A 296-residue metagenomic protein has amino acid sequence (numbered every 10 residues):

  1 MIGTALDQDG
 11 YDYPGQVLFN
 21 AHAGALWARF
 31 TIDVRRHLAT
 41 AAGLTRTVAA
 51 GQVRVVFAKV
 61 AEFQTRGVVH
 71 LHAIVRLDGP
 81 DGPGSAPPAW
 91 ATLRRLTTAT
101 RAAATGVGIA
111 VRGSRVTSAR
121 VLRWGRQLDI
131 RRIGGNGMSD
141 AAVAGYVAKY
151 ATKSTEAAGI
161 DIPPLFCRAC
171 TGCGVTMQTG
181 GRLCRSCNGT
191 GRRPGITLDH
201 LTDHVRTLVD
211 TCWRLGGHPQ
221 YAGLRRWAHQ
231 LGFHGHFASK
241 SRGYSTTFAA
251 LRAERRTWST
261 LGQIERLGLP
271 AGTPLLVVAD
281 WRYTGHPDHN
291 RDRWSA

Functional and structural regions predicted by a protein language model:
M1-T65: Signature for HUH/AEP ssDNA processing cores
A21-A25, R29, A91, R95 (+2 more regions): Generic recognition of stable, solvent-exposed alpha-helical segments in well-folded globular domains
D33-V53, I109-G125, D161-C167: Short glycine-rich, low-complexity/disordered patches
R36, A58, Q64, G84-A86 (+3 more regions): Mobile, glycine-rich extracellular loop/lid and propeptide segments that shape or gate substrate/ligand access
A50-D81, V147: Histidine-centered divalent-metal-coordination microenvironment in nucleic-acid enzymes
G67-A73, V107-G134: Acidic/histidine-rich catalytic neighborhood
A73-R115: Helical (often loop-to-helix) elements that flank the catalytic cores of nucleotide-handling enzymes
S118-A296: Long, low-complexity, charged/polar intrinsically disordered accessory regions
